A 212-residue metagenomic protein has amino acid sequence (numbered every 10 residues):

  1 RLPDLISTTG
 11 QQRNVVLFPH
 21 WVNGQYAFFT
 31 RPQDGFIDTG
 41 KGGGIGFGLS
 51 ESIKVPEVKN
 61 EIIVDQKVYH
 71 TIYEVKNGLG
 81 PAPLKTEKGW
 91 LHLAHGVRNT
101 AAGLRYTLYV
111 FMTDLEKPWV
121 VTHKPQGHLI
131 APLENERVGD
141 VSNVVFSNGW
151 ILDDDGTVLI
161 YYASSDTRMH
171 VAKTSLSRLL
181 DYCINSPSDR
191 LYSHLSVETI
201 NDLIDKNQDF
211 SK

Functional and structural regions predicted by a protein language model:
R1-V16, H20-V75, K85-V141, D154-D155 (+1 more regions): Beta-rich carbohydrate-recognition and catalytic domains
N77-G80, G139-W150: Signature of short aromatic-glycine-proline-rich micro-motifs recurring in repeat-based ectodomains
